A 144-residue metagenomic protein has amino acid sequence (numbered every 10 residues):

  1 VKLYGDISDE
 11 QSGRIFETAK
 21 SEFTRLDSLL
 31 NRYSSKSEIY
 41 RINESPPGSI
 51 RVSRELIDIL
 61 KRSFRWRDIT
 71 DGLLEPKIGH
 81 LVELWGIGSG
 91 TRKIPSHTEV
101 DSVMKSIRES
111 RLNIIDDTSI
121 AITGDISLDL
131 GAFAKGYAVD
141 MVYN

Functional and structural regions predicted by a protein language model:
V1-L130: A contiguous, well-ordered beta/alpha segment that forms the leading edge of an enzyme domain
A132-N144: Cysteine-centered nucleophilic/redox motifs
